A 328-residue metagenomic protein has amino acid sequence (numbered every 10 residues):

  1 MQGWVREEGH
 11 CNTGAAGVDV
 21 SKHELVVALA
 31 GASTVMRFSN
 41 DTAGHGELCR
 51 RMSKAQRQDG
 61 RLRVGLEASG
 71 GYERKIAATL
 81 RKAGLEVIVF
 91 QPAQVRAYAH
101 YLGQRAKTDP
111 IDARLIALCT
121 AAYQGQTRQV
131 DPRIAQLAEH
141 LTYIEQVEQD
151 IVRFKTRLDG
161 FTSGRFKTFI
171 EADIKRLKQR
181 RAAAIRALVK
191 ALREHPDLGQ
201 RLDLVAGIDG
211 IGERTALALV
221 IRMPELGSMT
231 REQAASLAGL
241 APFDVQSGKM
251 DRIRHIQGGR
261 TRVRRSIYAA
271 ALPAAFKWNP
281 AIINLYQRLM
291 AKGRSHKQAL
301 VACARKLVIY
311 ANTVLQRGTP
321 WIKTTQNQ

Functional and structural regions predicted by a protein language model:
M1-N12, V35, K323-Q328: Intrinsically disordered, low-complexity and often Lys/Arg-enriched segments
W4-A30, I116, A218: Gly/Thr-rich phosphate-binding beta-strand-loop-beta motif of the actin/hexokinase/Hsp70
A32-R63: Nucleic-acid-processing active sites and adjacent nucleic-acid-binding tracks, predominantly divalent metal-dependent
G60-Y72: Short glycine-rich phosphate-binding loop at a beta-alpha junction
R81, I88-G207: Long, charge-rich intrinsically disordered scaffolds of nucleic-acid metabolism proteins
E213, A218-K292, H296, K323 (+1 more regions): Phosphate-backbone recognition surface of nucleic-acid-processing proteins
A291-Q328: Basic, amphipathic alpha-helical segments enriched in Lys/Arg and hydrophobic/aromatic residues
